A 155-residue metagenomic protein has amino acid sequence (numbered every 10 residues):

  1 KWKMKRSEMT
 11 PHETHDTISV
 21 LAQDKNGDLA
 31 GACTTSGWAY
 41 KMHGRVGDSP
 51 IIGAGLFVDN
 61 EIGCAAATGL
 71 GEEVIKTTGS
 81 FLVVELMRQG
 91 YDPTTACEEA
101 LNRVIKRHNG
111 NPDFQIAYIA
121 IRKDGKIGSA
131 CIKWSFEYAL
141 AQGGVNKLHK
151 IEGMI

Functional and structural regions predicted by a protein language model:
K1-I155: N-terminal nucleophile
